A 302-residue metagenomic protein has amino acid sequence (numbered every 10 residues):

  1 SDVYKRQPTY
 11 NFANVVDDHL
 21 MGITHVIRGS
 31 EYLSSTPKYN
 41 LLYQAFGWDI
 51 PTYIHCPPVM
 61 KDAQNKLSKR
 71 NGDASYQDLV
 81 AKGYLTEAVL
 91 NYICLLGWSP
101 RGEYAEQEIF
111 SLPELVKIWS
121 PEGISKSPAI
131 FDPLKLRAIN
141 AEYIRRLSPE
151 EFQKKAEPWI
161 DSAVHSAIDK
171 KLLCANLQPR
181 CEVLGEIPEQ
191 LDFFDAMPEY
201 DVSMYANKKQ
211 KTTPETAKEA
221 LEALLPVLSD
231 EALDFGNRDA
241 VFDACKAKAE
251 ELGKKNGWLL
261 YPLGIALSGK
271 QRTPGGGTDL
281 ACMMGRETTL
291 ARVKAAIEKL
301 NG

Functional and structural regions predicted by a protein language model:
D2-Y4: Short, small-residue-biased leader/transition segments that mark boundaries at the very start of proteins
Q7, M21-Y32, M60-Y92, L96-Y104 (+3 more regions): Conserved phosphate-binding loops in nucleotide/dinucleotide-binding enzymes
P8-L20: Short conserved beta-strand segments at catalytic cores or DNA/RNA-binding microdomains of nucleic-acid binding
H19-G47: Extended active-site and interfacial segments that coordinate phosphate-rich ligands in large catalytic machineries
L79-E87, K126-D132, V164-L173, E250-W258: Structural motif
Y92-I93, W119, N140, C174-C181 (+3 more regions): Short alpha-helical scaffolding segments that buttress acidic/His motifs in well-ordered protein cores
P149-L252: Small-residue-rich helix-loop
F235, D239-N301: Charged substrate- and nucleic-acid-binding regions of tRNA-handling and nucleotidyl-transfer enzymes, centered on
